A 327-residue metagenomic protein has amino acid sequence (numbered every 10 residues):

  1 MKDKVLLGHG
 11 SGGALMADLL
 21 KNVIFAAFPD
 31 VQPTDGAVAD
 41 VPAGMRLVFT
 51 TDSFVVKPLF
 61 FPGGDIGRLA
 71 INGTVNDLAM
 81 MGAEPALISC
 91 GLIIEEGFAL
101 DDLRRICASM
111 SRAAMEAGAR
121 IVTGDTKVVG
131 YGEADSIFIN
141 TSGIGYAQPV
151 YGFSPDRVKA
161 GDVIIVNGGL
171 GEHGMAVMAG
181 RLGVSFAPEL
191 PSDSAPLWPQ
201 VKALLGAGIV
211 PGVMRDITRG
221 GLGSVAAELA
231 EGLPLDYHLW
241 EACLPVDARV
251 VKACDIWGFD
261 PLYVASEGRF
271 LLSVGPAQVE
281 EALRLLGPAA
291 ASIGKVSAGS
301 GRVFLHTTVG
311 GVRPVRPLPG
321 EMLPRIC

Functional and structural regions predicted by a protein language model:
M1-V5: Extreme N-terminal starter segment of soluble prokaryotic enzymes
L6, A14-V166, E172, V177: Glycine-rich phosphate/pyrophosphate-binding loop regions near the starts of catalytic domains
A14, E95-G97, L190-S266: Active-site-proximal betaalpha loop/short-helix elements that scaffold phosphoryl/nucleotidyl transfer chemistry
P33-T34, V264-R269: Short Gly/Ser/Thr- and Asp/Glu-enriched loop/turn motifs at secondary-structure junctions
T74, M110, A226, V250 (+1 more regions): Aromatic/hydrophobic pocket-lining residues that form π-stacking "cages" and hydrophobic walls in ligand
N140-F153, S185-G206: Active-site glycine-rich loop that binds ribose-phosphate moieties when present
S273-V279: Helix N-cap motif at beta-to-alpha junctions
L286-C327: Acidic, Ser/Thr/Pro-rich beta/coil linker or hinge segments at domain junctions
